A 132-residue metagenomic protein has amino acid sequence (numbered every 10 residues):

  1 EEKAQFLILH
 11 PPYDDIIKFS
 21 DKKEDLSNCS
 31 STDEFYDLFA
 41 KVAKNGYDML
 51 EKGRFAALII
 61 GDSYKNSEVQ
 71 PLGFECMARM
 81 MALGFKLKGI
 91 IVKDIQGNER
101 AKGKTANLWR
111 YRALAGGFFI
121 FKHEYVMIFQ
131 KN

Functional and structural regions predicted by a protein language model:
E1-N132: Class I S-adenosyl-L-methionine-dependent methyltransferase catalytic core
